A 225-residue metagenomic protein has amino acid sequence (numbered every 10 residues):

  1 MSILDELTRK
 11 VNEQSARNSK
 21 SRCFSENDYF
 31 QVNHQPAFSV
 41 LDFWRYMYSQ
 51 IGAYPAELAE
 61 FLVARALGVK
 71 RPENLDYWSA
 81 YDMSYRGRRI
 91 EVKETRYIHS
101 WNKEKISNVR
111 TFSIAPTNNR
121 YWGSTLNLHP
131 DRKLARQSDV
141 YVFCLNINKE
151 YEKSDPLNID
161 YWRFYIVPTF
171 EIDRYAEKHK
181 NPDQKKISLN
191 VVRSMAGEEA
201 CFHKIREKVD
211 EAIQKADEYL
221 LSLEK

Functional and structural regions predicted by a protein language model:
M1-R88, E94-K225: Nucleic-acid endonuclease domains
